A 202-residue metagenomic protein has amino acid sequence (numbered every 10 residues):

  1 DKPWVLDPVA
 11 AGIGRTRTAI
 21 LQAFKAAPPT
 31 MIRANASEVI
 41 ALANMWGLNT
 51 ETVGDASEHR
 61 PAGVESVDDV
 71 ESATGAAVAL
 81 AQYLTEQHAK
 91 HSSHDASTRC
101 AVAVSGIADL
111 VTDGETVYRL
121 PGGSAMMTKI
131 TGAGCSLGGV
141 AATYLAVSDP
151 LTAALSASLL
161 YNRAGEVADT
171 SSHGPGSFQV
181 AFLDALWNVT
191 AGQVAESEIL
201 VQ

Functional and structural regions predicted by a protein language model:
P3-V5, V102: Hydrophobic beta-strand scaffold residues
A10-G14, L110, M127: Short, small-residue-enriched loops and turns at beta-alpha junctions that line or gate enzyme active sites
R15-V117: Conserved phosphate/ATP/ADP-binding segment of small-molecule kinases
A41, K129-L159: Short, small-residue alpha-helix embedded
A77-T85, P150-G165, F182-L183: Short, well-structured alpha-helical segments that form the helix of a local strand-helix-strand
L120-G132: Short pre-catalytic strand/loop immediately N-terminal to key active-site residues, enriched for Gly-Thr
R163-Q202: Charged C-terminal helix
